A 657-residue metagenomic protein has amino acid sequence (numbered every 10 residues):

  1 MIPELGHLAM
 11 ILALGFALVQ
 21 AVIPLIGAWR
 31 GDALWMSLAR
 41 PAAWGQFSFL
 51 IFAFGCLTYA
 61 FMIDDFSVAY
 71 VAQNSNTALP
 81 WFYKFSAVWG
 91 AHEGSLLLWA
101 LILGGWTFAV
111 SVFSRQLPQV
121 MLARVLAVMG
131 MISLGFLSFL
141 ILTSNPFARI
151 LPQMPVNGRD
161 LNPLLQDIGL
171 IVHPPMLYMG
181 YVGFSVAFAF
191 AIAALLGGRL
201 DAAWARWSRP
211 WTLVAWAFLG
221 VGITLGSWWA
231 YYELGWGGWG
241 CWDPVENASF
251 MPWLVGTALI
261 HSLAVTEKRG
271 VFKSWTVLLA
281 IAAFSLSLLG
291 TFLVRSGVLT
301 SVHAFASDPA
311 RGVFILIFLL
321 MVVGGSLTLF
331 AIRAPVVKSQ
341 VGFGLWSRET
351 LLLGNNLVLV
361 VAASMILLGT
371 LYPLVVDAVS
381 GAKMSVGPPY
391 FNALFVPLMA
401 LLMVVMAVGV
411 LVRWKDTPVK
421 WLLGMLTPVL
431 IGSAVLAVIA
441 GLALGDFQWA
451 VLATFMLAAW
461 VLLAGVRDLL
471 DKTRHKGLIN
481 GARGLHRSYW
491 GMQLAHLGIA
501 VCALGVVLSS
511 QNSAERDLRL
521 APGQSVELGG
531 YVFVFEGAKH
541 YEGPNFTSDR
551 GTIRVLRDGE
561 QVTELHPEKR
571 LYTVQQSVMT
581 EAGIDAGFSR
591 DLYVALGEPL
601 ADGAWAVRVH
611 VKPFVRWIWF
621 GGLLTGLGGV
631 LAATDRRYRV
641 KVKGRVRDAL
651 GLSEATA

Functional and structural regions predicted by a protein language model:
M1-A9, D32-S37, Y59-E93, N145-P174 (+10 more regions): Membrane-interface interhelical loops and short amphipathic "cap" helices that link adjacent transmembrane segments
M1-L34, F52, F66, P244-P252 (+4 more regions): Contiguous transmembrane helix-bundle modules in multi-pass membrane proteins
I11-L25, W29, S95-S227: A conserved hydrophobic secondary-structure block that centers on an alpha-helix together with its immediately flanking
L25, T58, G105, S138 (+9 more regions): Hydrophobic residues within the alpha-helical transmembrane core of Major Facilitator Superfamily
W29-L50, A109-S133, L196-A217, V265-I281 (+4 more regions): Membrane-interfacial loop-to-helix junctions in multi-pass inner-membrane proteins
Q46-F61, M129-L142, L279-S287, N356-L367 (+1 more regions): Hydrophobic alpha-helical membrane-insertion segments
L50-Q73, T77-L79, S86-S111, F139-R149 (+5 more regions): Transmembrane-helix bundle segments that line or gate the permeation/cavity pathway in multi-pass membrane proteins
D517-R608: Soluble non-transmembrane domains of integral membrane proteins
